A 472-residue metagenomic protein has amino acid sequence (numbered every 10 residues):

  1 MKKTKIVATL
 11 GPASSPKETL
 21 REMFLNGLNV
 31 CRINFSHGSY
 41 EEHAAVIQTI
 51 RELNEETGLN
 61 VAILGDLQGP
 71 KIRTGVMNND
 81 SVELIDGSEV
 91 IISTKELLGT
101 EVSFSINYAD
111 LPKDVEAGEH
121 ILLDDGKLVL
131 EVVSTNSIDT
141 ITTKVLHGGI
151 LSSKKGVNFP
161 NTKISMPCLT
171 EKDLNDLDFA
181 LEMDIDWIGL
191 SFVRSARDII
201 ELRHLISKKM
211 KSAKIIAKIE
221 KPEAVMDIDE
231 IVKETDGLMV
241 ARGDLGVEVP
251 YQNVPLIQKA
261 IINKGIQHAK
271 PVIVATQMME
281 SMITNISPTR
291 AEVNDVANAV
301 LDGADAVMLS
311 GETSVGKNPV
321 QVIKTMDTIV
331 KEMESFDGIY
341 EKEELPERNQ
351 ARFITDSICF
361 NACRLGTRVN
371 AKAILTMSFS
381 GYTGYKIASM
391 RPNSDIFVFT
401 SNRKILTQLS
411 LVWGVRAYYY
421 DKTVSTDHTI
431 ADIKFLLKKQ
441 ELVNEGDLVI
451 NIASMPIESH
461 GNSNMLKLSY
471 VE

Functional and structural regions predicted by a protein language model:
M1-E472: Non-catalytic helical/linker scaffolds that mediate oligomerization, partner binding, and domain coupling around large
